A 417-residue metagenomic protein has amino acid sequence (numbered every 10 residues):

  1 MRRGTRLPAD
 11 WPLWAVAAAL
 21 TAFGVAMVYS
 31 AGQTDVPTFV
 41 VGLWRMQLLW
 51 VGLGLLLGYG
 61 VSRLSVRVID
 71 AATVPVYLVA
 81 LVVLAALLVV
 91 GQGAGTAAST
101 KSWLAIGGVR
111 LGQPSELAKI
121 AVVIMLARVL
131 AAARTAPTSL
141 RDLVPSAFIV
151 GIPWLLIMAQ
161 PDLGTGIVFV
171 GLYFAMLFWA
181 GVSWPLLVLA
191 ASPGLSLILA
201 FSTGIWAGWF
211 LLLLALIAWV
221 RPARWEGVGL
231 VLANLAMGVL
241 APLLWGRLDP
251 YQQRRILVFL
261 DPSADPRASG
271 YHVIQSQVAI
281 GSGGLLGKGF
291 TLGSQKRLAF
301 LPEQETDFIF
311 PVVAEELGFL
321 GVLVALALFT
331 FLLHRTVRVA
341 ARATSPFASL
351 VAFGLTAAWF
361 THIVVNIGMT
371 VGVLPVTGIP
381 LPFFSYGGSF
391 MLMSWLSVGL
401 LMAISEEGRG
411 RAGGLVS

Functional and structural regions predicted by a protein language model:
M1, V365-S417: A juxtamembrane structural motif centered on a specific transmembrane helix
M1-L7: Short, Lys/Arg-rich, polar N-terminal cytosolic tail immediately upstream of the first transmembrane signal-anchor
W11: N-terminal phosphate-binding or glycine-rich loops at protein starts, especially the Walker A/P-loop of NTPases
W14-S30, T34-A268, P311-V371, L396 (+2 more regions): Hydrophobic alpha-helical transmembrane segments of multi-pass inner membrane proteins, especially in bacterial systems
G32, L189, T291-L292, L326 (+2 more regions): Proline- and acidic/polar-enriched loop/turn elements at helix boundaries
Q33, R63, K296-F300, E406-G408: N-terminal low-complexity, intrinsically disordered patches enriched in charged
Q113, V258-T306, L317-G321: TM-adjacent membrane-interface loops and short helices in multi-pass inner/ER membrane proteins
D162-I167, K288-G293, Q304-T306, V371-V373 (+3 more regions): Transmembrane helix boundary and interhelical junction motifs in multipass membrane proteins
